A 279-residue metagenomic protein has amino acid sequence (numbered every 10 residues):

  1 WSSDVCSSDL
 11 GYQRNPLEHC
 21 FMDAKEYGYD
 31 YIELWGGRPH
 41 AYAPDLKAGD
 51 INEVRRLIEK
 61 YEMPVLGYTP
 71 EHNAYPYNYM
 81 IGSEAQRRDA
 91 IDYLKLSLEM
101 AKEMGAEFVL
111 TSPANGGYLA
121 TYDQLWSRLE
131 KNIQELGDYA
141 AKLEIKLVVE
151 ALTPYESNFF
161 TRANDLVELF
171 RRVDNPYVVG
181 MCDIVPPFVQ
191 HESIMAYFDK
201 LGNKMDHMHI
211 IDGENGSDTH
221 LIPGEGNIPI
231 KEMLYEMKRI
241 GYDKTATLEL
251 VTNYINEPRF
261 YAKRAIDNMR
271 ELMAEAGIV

Functional and structural regions predicted by a protein language model:
W1-S7: Short, small-residue-biased leader/transition segments that mark boundaries at the very start of proteins
Q13-R14, F21, A41, D45 (+5 more regions): Gly/Pro-rich active-site loop or hairpin
R14, E18-H19, E59-Y61, Y77-V179 (+2 more regions): Active-site acidic/histidine proton-transfer and metal-coordination neighborhood in alpha/beta enzyme cores
C20-E26, L46-Y68, L96-G105, Q134-K142 (+3 more regions): Acidic (Asp/Glu)-rich catalytic clusters
A24, I32, I58, A90 (+8 more regions): Conserved, mostly hydrophobic/aromatic
D30-W35, L66-E71, G202-G213: Non-cysteine beta-strand/loop elements that form the S-adenosyl-L-methionine
W35-I58, P113-A120, D218: Glycine-rich, proline-tolerant flexible connector loops at the mouths of alpha/beta enzymes
G36-R38, E71-A74, A114-G117, A151-Y155 (+3 more regions): Active-site-proximal loop/turn and secondary-structure-junction residues that shape catalytic pockets, frequently
